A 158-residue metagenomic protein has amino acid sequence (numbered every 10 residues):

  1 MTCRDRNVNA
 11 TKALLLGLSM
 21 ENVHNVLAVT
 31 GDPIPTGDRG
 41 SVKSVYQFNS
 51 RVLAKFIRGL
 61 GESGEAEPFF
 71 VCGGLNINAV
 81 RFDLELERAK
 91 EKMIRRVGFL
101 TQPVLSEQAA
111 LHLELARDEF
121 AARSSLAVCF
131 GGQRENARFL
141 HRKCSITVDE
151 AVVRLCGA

Functional and structural regions predicted by a protein language model:
M1, V26-A28, V71-L75, L100-Q102 (+1 more regions): Hydrophobic faces of well-ordered beta-strands that scaffold small-molecule active sites in alpha/beta enzyme cores
M1-I34: A generic, well-ordered mixed alpha/beta core segment in the N-terminal half of proteins
M1-N9, F69-E85, C156-G157: Active-site mouth loops of central-metabolism enzymes
N7-L14, P33-L60, F82-L84, V104-F120: Active-site-adjacent beta->alpha loops and helix N-cap segments on the catalytic face of soluble alpha/beta enzymes
L18, K92, S124-L126: Conserved, mostly hydrophobic/aromatic
E21-N25, E65-F69, V97, A121-R123: Short coil/turn connectors at secondary-structure junctions
G31, S44-A66, G74-A79, E119-A158: Active-site pocket-lining/capping segments in soluble small-molecule metabolic enzymes
F56, N78-G98: Active-site glycine-rich loop that binds ribose-phosphate moieties when present
